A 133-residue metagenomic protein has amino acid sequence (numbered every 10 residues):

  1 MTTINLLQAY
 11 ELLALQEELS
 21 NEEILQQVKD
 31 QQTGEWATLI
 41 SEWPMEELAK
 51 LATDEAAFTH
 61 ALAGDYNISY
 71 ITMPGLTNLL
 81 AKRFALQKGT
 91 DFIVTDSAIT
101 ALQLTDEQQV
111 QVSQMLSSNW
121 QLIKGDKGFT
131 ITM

Functional and structural regions predicted by a protein language model:
M1-M133: Structural boundary micro-motifs
